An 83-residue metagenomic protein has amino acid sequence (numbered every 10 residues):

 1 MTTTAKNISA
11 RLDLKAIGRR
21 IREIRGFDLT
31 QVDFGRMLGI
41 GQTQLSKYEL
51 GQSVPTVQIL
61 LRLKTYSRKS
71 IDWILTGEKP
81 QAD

Functional and structural regions predicted by a protein language model:
M1-F27: A short, Lys/Arg-rich alpha-helix, primarily the initiator
R19, E23, R36, K47 (+1 more regions): DNA-binding alpha-helical recognition surfaces that contact promoter or target DNA
G26, Q52-P55, Y66: Helix-turn-helix/winged-helix DNA-binding modules
F27-L50: Short alpha-helical DNA-recognition segment
Q44, V54, W73: Residues in the helix-turn-helix
Q58-W73: DNA major-groove recognition helix of helix-turn-helix/homeodomain DNA-binding modules
W73-D83: Short amphipathic recognition helices of helix-turn-helix/homeodomain-type DNA-binding modules
